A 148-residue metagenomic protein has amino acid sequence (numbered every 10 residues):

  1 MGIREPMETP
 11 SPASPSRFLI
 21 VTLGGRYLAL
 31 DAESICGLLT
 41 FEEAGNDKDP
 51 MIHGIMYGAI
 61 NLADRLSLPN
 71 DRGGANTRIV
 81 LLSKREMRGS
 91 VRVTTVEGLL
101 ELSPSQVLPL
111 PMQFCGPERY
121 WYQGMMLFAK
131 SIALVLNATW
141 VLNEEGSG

Functional and structural regions predicted by a protein language model:
M1-G148: An acidic, low-aromatic, low-complexity terminal/linker signal
